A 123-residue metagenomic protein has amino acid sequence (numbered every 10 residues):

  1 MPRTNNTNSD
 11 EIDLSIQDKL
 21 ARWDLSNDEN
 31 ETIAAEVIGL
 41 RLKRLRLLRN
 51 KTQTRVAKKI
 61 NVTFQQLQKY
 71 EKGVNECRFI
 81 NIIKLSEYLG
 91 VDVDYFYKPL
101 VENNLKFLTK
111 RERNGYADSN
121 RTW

Functional and structural regions predicted by a protein language model:
M1-E36: N-terminal flexible/basic segments that precede or flank functional cores
P2-T4, E11, L40-R55, K59 (+1 more regions): Short basic helix-loop element that most often maps to the first helix and adjoining turn of HTH DNA-binding modules
S9-E11, Y97-W123: Short, charged recognition helix plus adjacent turn of helix-turn-helix-like nucleic-acid-binding domains
E36, L47-L48, E76: Short amphipathic helical patch at the helix-1/turn junction of helix-turn-helix
L42, V56-A57, L67-Y70, F96: Conserved hydrophobic/aromatic packing and binding residues within compact polymer-binding modules
I60-C77: Recognition helix of helix-turn-helix/homeodomain-like DNA-binding domains that insert into the DNA major groove
I80-Y95: DNA major-groove recognition helix of helix-turn-helix/homeodomain DNA-binding modules
